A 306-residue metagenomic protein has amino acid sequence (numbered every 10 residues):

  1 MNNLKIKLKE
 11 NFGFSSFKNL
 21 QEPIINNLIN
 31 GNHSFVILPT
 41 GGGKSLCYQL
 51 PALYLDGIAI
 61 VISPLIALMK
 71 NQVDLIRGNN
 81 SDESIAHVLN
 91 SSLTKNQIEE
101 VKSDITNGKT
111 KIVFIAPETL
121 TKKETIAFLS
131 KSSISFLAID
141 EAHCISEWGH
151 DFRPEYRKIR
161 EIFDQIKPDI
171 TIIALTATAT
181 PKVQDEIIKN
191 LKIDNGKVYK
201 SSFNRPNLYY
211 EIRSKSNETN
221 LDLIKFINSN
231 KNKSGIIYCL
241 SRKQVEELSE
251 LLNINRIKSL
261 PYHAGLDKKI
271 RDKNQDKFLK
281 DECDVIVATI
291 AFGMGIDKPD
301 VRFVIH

Functional and structural regions predicted by a protein language model:
M1-L4: Accessory DNA-binding and partner-docking regions appended to nucleic-acid-acting proteins, especially the terminal
I6-N11, S15-N19, P23-F35, P39-S45 (+2 more regions): Helicase motor core with emphasis on the C-terminal RecA-like subdomain
A67: Conserved Rossmann-like nucleotide-cofactor binding loop
